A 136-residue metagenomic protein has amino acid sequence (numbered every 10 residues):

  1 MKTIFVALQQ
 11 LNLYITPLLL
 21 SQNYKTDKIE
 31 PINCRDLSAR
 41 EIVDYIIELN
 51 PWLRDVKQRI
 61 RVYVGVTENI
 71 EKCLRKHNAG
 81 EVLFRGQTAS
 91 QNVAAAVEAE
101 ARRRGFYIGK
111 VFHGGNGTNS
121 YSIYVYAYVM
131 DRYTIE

Functional and structural regions predicted by a protein language model:
M1-E136: GIY-YIG nuclease catalytic motif and its immediate N-terminal context
